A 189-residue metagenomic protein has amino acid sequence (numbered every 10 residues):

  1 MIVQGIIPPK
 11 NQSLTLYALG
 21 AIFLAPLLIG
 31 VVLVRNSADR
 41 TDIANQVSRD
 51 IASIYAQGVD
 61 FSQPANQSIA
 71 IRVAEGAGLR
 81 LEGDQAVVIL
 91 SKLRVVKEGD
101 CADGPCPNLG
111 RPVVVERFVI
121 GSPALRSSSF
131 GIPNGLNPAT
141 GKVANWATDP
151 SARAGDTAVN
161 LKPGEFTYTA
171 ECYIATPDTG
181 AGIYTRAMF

Functional and structural regions predicted by a protein language model:
M1-R72: Alpha-helical assembly-interface signal, strongest on the long, hydrophobic N-terminal helix that forms
G20, G30, A74-G76, A152 (+1 more regions): Residue-level detector of functional hotspots within protein domains
I43, E82-D84, P177-A181: Solvent-exposed loop and beta-edge segments used for protein-protein assembly and interaction
V59-G104: Extracytoplasmic beta-strand-rich oligomerization domains located immediately C-terminal to a leader/signal peptide
K92-F189: Intrinsically disordered, low-complexity regions enriched in Pro/Ser/Thr/Gly and acidic residues
